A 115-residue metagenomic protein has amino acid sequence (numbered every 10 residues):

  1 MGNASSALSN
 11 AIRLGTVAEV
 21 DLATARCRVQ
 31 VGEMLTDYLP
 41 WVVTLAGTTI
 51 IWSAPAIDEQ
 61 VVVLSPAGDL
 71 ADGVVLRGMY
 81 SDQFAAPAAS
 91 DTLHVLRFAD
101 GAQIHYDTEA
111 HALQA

Functional and structural regions predicted by a protein language model:
M1-E109: Exposed beta-strand/loop interface patches that mediate assembly or binding
H111-L113: Short Gly/Ser/Thr-biased coil->beta-strand turn/linker motifs that build repetitive extracellular beta-solenoid/fiber
